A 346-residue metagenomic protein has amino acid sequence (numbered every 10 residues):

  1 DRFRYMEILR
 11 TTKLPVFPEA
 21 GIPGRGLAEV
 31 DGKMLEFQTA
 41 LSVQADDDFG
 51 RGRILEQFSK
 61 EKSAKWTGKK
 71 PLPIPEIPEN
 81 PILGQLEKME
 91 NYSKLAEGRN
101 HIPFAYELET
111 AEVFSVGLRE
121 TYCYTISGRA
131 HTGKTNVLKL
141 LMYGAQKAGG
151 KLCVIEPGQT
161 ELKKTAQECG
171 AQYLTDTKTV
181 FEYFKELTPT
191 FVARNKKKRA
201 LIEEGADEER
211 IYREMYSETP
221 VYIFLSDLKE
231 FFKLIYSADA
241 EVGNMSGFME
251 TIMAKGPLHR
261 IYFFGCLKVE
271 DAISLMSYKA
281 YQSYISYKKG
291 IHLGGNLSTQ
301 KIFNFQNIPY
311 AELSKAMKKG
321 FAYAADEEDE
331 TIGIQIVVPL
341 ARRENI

Functional and structural regions predicted by a protein language model:
D1-F3, E90-E203, R213-K288, G294-S298 (+1 more regions): P-loop NTPase catalytic phosphate-binding loop
D1-R51, L174-T175, F248-K255, H259 (+1 more regions): Conserved ATP-driven motor cores of ASCE-family P-loop NTPases powering translocation/secretion/packaging/pilus
V16, K62-K65, F191, G320: Short, flexible helical or helix-coil boundary motifs
I22-T121, A322-I346: AAA+ P-loop ATPase motor domain of ring mechanoenzymes
G205-D207: A detector of tandemly repeated sequence units and domain arrays
